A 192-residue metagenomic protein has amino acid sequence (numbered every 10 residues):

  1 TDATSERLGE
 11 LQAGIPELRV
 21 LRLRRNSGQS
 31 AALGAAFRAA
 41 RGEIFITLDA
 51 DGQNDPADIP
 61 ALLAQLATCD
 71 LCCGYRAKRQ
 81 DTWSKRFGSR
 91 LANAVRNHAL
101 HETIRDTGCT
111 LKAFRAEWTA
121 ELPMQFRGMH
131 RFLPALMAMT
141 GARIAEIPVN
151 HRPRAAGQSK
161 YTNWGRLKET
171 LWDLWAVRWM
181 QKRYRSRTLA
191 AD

Functional and structural regions predicted by a protein language model:
T1, R22-N26, A77-K85, T103-L111 (+2 more regions): Alpha-helix initiation/capping motif
T1-W83, R90, E117, E121 (+4 more regions): Structured catalytic core of nucleotide-sugar glycosyltransferases
C69-A120, W172-A176: Short, flexible, basic/aromatic active-site loop/helix in glycosyltransferases
H101, F126-D192: Hydrophobic helical membrane-anchoring modules
